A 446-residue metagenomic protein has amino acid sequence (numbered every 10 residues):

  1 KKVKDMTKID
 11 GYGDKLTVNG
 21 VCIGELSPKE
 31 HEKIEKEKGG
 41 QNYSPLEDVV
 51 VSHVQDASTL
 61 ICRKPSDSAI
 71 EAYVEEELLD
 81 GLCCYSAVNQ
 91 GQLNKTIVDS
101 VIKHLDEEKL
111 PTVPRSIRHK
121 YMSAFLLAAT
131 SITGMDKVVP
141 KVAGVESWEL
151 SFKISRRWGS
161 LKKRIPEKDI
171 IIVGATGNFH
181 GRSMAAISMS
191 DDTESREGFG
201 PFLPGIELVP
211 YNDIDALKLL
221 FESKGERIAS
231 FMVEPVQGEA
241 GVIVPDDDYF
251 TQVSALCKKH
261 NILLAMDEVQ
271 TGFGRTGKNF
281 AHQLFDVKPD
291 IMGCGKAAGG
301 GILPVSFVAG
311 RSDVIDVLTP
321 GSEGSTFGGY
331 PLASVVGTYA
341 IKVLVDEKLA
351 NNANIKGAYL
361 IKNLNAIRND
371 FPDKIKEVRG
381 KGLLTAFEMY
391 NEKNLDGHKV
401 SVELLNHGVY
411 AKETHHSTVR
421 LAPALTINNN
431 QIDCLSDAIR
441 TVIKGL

Functional and structural regions predicted by a protein language model:
K1-D67: Catalytic or ion-coupling anion/metal-binding cores of large enzyme and transporter domains
S52-V54, S58-C62, S68-L446: Conserved N-terminal phosphate-binding loop of PLP-dependent enzymes in the Aspartate aminotransferase
